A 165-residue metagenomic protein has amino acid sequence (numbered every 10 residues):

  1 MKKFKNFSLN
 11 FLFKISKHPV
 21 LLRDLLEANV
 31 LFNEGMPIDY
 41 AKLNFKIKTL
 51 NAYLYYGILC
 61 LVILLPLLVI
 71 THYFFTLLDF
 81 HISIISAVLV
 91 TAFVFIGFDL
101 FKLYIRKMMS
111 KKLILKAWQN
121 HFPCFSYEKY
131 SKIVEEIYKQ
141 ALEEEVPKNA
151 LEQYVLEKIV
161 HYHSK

Functional and structural regions predicted by a protein language model:
K2-L12, V94-L103: Hydrophobic alpha-helical membrane-embedded segments
K3-A41: Short, charged cytosolic
L43-C60: Juxtamembrane interface helix immediately N-terminal to a transmembrane segment
L61-I63, S83-F101: Canonical hydrophobic alpha-helical transmembrane segment
V62-Y73, E143: N-terminal signal sequences
L68-A92: Hydrophobic alpha-helical transmembrane segments
G97-H121: Inner-leaflet juxtamembrane helices
K116-K165: Charged, low-complexity cytosol-facing tails and large interhelical loops of integral membrane proteins
